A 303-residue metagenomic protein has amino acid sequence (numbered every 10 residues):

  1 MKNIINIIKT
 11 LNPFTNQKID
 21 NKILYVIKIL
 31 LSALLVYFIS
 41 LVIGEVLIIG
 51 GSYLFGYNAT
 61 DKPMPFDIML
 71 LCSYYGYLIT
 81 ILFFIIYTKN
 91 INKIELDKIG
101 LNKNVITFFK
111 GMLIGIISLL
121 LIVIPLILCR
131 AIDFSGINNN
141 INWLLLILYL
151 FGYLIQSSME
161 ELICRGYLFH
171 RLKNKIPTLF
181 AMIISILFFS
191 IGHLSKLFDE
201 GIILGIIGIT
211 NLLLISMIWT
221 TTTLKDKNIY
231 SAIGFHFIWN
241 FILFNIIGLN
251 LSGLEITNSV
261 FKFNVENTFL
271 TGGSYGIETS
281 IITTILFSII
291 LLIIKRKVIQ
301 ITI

Functional and structural regions predicted by a protein language model:
M1-L96, F244-I303: N-terminal, membrane-interfacial amphipathic/helix-forming hydrophobic leader that caps and precedes the first
I4-N12, I48-L70, K93-L162, F169-H170 (+1 more regions): Juxtamembrane helix-loop-helix connectors linking adjacent transmembrane helices in multi-pass membrane enzymes
V26-L34, L71, F108-L113, L146-I147 (+5 more regions): Hydrophobic alpha-helical transmembrane segments
Y37-V42, L119-P125, I186-S195, F237-I246: Aromatic-anchored segments of alpha-helical transmembrane domains
L71-F83, W143-L150, M159, I163 (+2 more regions): Membrane-embedded alpha-helical segments of multi-pass membrane proteins, especially the transmembrane helices
Y153, S157, T178-L194, L213: Small-polar-interrupted transmembrane alpha-helices in polytopic inner-membrane proteins
M159-I184, F198, T221-N228: Membrane-interface helix/loop boundary segments of multi-pass membrane proteins
L204-T268: Functionally important transmembrane alpha-helices
